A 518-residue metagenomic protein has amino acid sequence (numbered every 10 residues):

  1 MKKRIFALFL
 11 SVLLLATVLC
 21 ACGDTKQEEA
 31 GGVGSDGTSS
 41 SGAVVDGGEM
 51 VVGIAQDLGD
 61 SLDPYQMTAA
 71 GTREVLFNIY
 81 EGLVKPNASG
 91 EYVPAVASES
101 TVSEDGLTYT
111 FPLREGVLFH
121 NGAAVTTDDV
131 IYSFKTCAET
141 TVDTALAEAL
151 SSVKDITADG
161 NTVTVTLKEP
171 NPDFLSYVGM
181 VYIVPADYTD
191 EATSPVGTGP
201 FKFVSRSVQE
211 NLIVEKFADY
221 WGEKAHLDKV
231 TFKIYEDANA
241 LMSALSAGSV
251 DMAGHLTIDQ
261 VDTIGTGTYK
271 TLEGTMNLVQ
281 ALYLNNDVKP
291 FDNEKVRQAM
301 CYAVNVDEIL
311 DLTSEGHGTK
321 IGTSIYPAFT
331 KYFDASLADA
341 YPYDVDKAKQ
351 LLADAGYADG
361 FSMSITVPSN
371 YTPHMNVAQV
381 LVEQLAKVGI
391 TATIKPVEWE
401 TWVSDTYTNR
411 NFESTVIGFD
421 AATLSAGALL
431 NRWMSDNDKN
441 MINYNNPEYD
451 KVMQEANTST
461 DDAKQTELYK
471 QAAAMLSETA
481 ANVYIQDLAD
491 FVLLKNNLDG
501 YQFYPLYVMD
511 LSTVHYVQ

Functional and structural regions predicted by a protein language model:
V51, T126-S133, G160-T164, G199-P200 (+5 more regions): Alpha-helical secondary-structure segments
G53-E104, K135, V196: N-terminal lobe/hinge region of extracytoplasmic solute-binding protein
Q56-R73, V96-A97, A123, F174-V181 (+2 more regions): A structural "hinge/loop" feature
A88-E91, D173-A225, K229, N239 (+2 more regions): Gly/Pro-rich hinge or "lid" segments in bacterial periplasmic/extracellular proteins
T101, D105, A145-D187: Surface-exposed binding/hinge segments that line and control ligand-binding clefts or catalytic entry sites
A218-T263: Ligand-site clamp/hinge motif
A303-K331, P373, V377-V382, T406-Q518: Detector for C-terminal structural segments
T319-D354, T372-H374: Structural transition elements
